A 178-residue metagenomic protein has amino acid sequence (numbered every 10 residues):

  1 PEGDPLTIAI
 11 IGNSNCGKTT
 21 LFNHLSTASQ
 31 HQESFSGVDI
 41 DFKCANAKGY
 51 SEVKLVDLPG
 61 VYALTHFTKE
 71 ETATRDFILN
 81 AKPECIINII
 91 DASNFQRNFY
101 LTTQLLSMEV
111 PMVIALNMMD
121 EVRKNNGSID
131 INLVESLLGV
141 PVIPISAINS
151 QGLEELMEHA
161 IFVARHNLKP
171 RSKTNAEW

Functional and structural regions predicted by a protein language model:
P1-H66, A81: Conserved G1/Walker A P-loop phosphate-binding module
T20, H24, A73, E155 (+1 more regions): Alpha-helical scaffold segments in soluble metabolic enzymes
S36-I40, K54, H66, E70-A73 (+4 more regions): Helical mechanochemical/support elements of P-loop NTPase systems and associated helical scaffolds
G37, G60-V61, A92-Q96, M118-R123 (+1 more regions): Conserved nucleotide-binding/hydrolysis micro-motifs of P-loop NTPases
A47-Y50, A73-V142: Conserved C-terminal guanine-recognition region of P-loop GTPase G domains, centered on the G4
E121-K173: Canonical P-loop GTPase G-domain recognition
A176-W178: Extracytoplasmic
